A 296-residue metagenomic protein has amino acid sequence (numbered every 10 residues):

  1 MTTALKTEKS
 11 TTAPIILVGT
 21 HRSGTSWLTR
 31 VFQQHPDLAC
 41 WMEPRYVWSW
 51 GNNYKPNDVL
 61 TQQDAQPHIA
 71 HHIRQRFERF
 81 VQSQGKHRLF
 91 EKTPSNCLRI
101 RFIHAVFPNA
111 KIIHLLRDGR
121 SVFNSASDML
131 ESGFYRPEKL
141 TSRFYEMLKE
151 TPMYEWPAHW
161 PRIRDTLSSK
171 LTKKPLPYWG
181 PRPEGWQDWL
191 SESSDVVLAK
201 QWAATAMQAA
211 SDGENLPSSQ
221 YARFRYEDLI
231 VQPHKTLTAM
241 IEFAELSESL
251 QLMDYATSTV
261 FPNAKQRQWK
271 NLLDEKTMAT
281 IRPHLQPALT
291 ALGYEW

Functional and structural regions predicted by a protein language model:
M1-I16, Y135-E138, E150-W296: PAPS-dependent sulfotransferases, especially Golgi type II membrane carbohydrate sulfotransferases
M1-Q84, M129-W156, T259: PAPS-dependent sulfotransferase catalytic core
L17-G19, L89-K92, H114, R223-Y226: Short beta-strand segments
R22-S23, R45-V47, S95-C97, D118-V122 (+3 more regions): Short, solvent-exposed loop/turn segments at secondary-structure junctions
G24-L38, I103-F107, S127, R223-E248: PAPS/PAP-binding and catalytic site of the sulfotransferase fold
C40, I112, Y221-R223: Conserved beta-strand scaffold positions in the cores of enzyme catalytic domains, especially in NTP/NDP-utilizing
E78-R99: Glycine-rich phosphate-binding loop used to anchor ATP phosphates in small-molecule kinases, encompassing both
K92, I103-A126, M240: Conserved phosphate-donor/acceptor-positioning beta-strand/loop module used by diverse small-molecule
